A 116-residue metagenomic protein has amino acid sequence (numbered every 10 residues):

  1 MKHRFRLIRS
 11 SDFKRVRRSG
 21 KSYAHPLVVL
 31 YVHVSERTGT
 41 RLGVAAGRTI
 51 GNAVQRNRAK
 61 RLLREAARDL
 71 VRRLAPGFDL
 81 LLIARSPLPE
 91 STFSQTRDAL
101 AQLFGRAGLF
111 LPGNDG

Functional and structural regions predicted by a protein language model:
M1-G116: Positively charged, solvent-exposed patches that mediate nucleic-acid binding
